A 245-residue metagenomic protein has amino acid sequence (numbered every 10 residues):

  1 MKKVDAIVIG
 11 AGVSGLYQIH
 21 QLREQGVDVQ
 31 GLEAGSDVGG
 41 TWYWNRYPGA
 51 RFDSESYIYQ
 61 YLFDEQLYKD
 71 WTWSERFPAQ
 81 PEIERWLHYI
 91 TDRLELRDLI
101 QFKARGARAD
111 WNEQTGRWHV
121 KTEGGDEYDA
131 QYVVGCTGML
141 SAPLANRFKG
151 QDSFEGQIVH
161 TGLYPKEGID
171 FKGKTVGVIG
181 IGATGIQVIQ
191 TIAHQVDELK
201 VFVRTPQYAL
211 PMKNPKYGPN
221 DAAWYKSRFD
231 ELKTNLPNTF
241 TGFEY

Functional and structural regions predicted by a protein language model:
K3, I7-G31, G35-D37, G135-Y245: Rossmann-like dinucleotide-binding core of oxidoreductases
A11-L94, V203-R204: Beta1-alpha1 glycine-rich phosphate/pyrophosphate-binding loop at the start of Rossmann-like nucleotide-binding domains
V13, W42-R46, W73, R105-V120 (+4 more regions): Tryptophan-centric aromatic hotspots in well-structured domains and transmembrane helices
G39, R46, F52, Y59 (+4 more regions): Flexible domain-boundary/linker segments
N45, L62-D70, Q114, Q157 (+2 more regions): Short amphipathic alpha-helical patches
S56, T115, F154-G156: Sequence-level motif detector for i,i+2 pairs with an aromatic at +2
Q66-Y68, G116, E127, K166: Generic "edge-of-domain/loop-turn" microfeature
W73-L140: Feature captures the FAD/FMN-dependent oxidoreductase FAD-binding
